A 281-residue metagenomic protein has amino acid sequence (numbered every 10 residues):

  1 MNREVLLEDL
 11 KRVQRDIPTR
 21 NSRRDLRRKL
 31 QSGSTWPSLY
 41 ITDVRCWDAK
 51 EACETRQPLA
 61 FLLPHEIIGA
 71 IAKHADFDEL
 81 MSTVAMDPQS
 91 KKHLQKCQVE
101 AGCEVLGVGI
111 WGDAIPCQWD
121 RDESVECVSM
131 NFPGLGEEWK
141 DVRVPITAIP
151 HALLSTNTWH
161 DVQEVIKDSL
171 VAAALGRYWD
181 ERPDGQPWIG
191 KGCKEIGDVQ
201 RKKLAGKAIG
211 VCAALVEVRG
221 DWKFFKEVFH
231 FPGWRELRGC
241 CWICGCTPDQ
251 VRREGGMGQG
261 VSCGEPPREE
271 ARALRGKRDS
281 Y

Functional and structural regions predicted by a protein language model:
N2-Q14, P18: Eukaryotic intrinsically disordered, low-complexity regulatory regions enriched in Ser/Thr and Pro
Q14, T19-I110, W179-Y281: Charged (Asp/Glu and Lys/Arg) segments that form or flank catalytic channels of large polymer- and nucleotide-handling
A101, V105, I115-C117, A148-H160 (+1 more regions): Short, charged/polar micro-motifs that form catalytic or ligand-binding hotspots
A114, G134, G245: Residues that form ligand- and interface-recognition hot spots within folded domains
C117-W119, E137-E138, P248-V251: Eukaryotic short linear interaction motifs
V125-P183, R253-Y281: E2/UBC-UEV (E2-variant) core
